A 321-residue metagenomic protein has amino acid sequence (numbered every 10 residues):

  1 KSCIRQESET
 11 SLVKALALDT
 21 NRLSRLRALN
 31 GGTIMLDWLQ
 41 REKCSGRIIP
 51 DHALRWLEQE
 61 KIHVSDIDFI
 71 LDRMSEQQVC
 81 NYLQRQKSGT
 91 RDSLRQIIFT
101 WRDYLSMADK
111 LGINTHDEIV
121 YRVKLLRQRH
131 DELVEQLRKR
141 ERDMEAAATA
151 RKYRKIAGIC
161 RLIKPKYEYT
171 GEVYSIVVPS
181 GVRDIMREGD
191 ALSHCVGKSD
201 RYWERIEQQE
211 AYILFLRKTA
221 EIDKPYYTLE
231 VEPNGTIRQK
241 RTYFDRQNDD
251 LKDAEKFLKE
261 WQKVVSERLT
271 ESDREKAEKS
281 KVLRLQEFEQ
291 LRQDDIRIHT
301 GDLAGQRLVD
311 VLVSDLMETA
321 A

Functional and structural regions predicted by a protein language model:
K1-A321: Glycine-focused motif/segment detector
